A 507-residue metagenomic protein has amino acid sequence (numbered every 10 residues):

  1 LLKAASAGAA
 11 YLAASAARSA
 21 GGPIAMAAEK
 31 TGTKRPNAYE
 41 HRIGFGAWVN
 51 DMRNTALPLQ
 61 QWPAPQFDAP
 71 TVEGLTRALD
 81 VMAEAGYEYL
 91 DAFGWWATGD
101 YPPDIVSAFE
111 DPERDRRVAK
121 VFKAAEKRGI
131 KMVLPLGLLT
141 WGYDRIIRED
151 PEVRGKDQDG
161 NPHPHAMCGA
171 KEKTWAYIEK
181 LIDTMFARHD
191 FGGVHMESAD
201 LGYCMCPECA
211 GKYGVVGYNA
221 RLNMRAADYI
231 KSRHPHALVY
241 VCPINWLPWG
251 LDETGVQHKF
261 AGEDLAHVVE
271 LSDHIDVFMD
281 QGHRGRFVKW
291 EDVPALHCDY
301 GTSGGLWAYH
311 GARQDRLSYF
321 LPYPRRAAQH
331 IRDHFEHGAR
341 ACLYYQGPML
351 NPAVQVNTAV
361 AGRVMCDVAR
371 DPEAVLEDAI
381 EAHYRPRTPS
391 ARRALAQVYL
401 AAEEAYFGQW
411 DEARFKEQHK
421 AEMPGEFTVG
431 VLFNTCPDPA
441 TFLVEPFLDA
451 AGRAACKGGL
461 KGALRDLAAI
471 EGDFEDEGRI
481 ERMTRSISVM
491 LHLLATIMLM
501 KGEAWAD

Functional and structural regions predicted by a protein language model:
L2-A25: N-terminal export signals
G32-F67, M82-A85: An acidic-aromatic substrate-binding cleft motif
F45-A47, P65-T76, E88-L90, D100-L139 (+3 more regions): Catalytic-core regions of glycoside hydrolase
R53-A56, P70-E73, Y89, L432-P437: Substrate-binding groove/exosite segments of carbohydrate-active enzymes
W95: Short, ordered loop/turn segments at secondary-structure junctions
C366-D507: Catalytic domains of carbohydrate-active enzymes that cleave complex glycans
